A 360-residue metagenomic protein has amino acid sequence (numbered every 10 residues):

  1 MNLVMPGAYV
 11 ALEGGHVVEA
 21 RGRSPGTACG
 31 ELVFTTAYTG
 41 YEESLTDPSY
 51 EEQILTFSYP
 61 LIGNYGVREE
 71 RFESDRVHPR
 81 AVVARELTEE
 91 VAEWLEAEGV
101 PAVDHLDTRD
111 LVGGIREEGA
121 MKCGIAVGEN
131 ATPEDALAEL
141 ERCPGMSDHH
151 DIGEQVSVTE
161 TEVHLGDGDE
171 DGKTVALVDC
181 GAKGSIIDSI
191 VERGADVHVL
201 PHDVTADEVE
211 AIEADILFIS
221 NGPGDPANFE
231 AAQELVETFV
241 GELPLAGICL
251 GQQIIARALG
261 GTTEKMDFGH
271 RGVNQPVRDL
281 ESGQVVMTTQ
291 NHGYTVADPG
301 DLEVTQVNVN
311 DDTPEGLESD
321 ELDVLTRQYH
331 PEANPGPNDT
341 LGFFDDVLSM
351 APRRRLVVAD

Functional and structural regions predicted by a protein language model:
M1-T174, C180-I187, V191-A195, P201-D203 (+3 more regions): RNA-binding accessory domains that recognize and position tRNA/RNA substrates
L12-G14, E118, L280-S282, D320-E321: Short acidic-glycine loop/turn motifs at beta-strand connectors
G15, D107, C249, H292 (+1 more regions): Active-site glycine-centered loops adjacent to acidic/histidine catalytic or metal-binding residues that shape
P101, T174, P244-A246, T262 (+1 more regions): Proline-centered loop/turn at the N-terminus of a beta-strand
T174-A176, D196, P244, M287: Residues that mark the start of a beta-strand
A211, I216, S220-Q290, G336-R354: Cysteine-nucleophile active-site neighborhood
G283-E321, A359-D360: Catalytic beta-strand/loop cores that center a nucleophilic Ser/Cys/Thr and support acyl-enzyme chemistry
E321-E332: Short helix/strand-capping connector loops at secondary-structure junctions
